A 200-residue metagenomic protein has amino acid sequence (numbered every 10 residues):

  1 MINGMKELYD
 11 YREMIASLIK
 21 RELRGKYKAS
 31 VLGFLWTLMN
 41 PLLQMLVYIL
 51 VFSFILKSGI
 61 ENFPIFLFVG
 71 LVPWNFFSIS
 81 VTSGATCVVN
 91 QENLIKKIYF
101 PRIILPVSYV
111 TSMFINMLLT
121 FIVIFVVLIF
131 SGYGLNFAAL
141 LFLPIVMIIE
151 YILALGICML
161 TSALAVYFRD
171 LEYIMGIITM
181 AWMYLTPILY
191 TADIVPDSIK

Functional and structural regions predicted by a protein language model:
M1-K200: Hydrophobic transmembrane alpha-helices and immediately adjacent juxtamembrane helices of multi-pass inner-membrane
